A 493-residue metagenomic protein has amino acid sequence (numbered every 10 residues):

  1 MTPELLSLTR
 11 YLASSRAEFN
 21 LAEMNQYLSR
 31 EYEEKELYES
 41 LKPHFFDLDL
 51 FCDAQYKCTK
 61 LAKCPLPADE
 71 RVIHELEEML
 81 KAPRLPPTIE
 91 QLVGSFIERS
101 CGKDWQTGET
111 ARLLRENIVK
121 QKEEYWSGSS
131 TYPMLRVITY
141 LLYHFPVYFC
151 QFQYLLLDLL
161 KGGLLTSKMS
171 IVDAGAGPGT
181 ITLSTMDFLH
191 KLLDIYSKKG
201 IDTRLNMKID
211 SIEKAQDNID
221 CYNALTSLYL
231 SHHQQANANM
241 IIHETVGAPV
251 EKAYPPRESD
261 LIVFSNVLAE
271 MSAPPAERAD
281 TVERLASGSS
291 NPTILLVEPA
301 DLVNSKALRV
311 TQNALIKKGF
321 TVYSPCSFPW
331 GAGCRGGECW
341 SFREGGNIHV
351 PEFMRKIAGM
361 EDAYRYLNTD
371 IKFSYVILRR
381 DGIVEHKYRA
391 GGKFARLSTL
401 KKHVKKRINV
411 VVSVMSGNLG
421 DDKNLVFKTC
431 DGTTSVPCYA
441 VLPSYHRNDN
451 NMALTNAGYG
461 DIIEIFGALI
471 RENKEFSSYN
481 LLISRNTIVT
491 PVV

Functional and structural regions predicted by a protein language model:
R16, Q26-L28, K356-V493: C-terminal lobe and adjacent flexible extensions of AdoMet/dcAdoMet transferase-like proteins
Q26-S29, L37-S127: N-terminal auxiliary segments of SAM/dcSAM-dependent transferases
S95-L165: Conserved Class I S-adenosyl-L-methionine-dependent methyltransferase catalytic core
S167-G177: Conserved class I S-adenosyl-L-methionine
P178-D202: Conserved SAM-binding loop of SAM-dependent methyltransferases across substrates and taxa, primarily the Class I
D217-P255: S-adenosyl-L-methionine
D260-P275: A short SAM/SAH-binding and catalytic strip from SAM-dependent methyltransferases
S290-P299: Conserved beta-strand signature within the Rossmann-like core of class I S-adenosyl-L-methionine
